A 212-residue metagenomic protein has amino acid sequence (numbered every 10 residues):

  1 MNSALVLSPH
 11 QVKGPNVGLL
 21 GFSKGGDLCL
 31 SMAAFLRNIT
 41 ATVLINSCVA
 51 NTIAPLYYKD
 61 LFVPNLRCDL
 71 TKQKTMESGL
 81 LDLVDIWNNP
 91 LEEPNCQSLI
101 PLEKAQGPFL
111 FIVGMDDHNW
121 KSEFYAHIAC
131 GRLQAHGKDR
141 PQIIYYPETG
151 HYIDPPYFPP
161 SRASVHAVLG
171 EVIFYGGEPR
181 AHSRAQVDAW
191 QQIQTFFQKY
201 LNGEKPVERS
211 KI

Functional and structural regions predicted by a protein language model:
N2-L70, D82-E93: Primarily recognizes the serine-hydrolase "nucleophile elbow" in alpha/beta-hydrolase and SGNH/GDSL folds
A33-L36, I45-N46, E123, S183 (+1 more regions): Electropositive phosphate-/nucleotide-binding environments in soluble metabolic enzymes
L36-R37, D60-L61, H127-C130, S161-A163: Glycine-rich, phosphate-binding/catalytic loops in enzymes
V49-Y58, Q142-S164: Short, solvent-exposed beta-strand-terminating loops
V63-V84, G170-A181: Surface-exposed acidic, glycine/proline-enriched linker/cap segments that occur as 15-30-residue helix-coil
L80-Y152, W190-Q191, Q198-K199, E204 (+1 more regions): Serine-hydrolase catalytic core
P160-I212: Catalytic active-site module of serine/aspartate enzymes centered on a nucleophile-bearing elbow/loop
